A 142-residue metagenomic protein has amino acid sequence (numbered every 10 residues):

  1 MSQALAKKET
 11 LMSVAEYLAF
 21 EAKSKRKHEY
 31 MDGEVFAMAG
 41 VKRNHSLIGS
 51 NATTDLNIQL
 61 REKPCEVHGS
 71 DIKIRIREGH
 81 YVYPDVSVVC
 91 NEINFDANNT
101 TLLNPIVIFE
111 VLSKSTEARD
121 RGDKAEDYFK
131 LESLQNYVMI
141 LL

Functional and structural regions predicted by a protein language model:
M1-L142: Gly/Pro/Ser/Thr-rich low-complexity, intrinsically disordered segments predominantly at protein N-termini
